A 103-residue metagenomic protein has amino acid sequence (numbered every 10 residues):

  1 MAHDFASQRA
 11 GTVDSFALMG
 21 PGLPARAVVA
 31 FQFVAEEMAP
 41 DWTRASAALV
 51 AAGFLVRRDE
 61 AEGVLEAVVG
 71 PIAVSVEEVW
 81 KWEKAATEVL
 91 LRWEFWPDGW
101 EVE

Functional and structural regions predicted by a protein language model:
M1-E103: Long, contiguous binding/interaction regions
